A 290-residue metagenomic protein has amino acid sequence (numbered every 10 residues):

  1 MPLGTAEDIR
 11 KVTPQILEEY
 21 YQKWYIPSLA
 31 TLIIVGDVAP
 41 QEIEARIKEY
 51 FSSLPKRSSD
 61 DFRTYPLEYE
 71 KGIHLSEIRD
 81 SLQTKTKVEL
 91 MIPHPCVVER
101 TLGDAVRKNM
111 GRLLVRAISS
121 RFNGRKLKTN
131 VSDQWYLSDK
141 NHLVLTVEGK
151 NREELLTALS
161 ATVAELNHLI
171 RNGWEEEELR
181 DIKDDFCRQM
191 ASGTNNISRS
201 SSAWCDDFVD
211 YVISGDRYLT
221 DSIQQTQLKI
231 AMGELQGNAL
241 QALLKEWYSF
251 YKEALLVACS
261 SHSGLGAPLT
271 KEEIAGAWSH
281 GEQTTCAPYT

Functional and structural regions predicted by a protein language model:
M1-E7, L29-V35, K85-A105, F122-G237 (+1 more regions): M16 family metallopeptidases and their MPP-like homologs
K11-Y20, K126-D133, Q241-A242: Short amphipathic beta-strand starts and helix->beta connectors
L17-K48, K252-E253: Non-catalytic, conformational "gating/processing" segments within enzyme and secreted inhibitor domains
Y21-W24, L67, I78-D80, W135-L137: Replace "in large, NTP-powered and nucleic-acid-processing enzymes" with "in large, NTP-powered factors and other
I33, N109, L113-L114, I118: Noncatalytic, helix-rich "gating/capping" subdomain that lines the substrate-entry/channel surface of large enzyme
A39-S81, T86-P93, E99-R100, D104 (+6 more regions): Proteolytic maturation boundary segments
I43, M110, A158: Hydrophobic (often cysteine-bearing) scaffold residues that line and stabilize catalytic clefts of nucleotide/cofactor
